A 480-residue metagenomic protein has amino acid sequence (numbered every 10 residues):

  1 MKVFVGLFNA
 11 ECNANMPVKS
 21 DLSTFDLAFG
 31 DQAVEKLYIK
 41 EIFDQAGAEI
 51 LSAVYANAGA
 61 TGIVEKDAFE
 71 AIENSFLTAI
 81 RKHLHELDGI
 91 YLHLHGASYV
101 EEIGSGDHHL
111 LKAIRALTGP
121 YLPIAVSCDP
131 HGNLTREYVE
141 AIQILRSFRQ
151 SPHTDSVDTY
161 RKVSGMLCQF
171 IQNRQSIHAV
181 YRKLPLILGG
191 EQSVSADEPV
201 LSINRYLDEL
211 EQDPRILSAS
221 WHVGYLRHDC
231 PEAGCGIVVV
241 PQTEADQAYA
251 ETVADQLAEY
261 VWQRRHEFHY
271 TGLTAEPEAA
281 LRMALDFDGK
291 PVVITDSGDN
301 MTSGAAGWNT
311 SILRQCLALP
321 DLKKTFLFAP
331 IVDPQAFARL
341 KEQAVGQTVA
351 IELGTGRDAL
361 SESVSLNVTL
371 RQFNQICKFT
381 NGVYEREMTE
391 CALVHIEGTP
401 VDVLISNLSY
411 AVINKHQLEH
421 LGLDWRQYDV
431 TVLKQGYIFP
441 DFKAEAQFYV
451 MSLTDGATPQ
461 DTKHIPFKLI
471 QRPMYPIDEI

Functional and structural regions predicted by a protein language model:
M1, Q45-A48, S52, T78-D88 (+1 more regions): Glycine-rich phosphate/diphosphate-binding loops that line cofactor/substrate pockets in enzymes
M1-Q45: N-terminal amphipathic/basic leader segments beginning at the initiator methionine
F4, F8-E11, K66-E73, H83-Q175 (+2 more regions): Active-site histidine-anchored catalytic micro-motif
N15-K19, V64, E102-G104, T135-E140 (+7 more regions): Short acidic, glycine/serine/threonine-rich loops at helix termini
Y55-S75: Charged, often glycine-rich, active-site loop that binds/positions anionic groups
N74, W262, C377-I480: Extended hydrophobic packing segments that form well-structured cores
Y160-D208: Conserved anion/nucleotide-ligand pocket segment
E191-T399, L404-S406: Hard-cation-handling environments
